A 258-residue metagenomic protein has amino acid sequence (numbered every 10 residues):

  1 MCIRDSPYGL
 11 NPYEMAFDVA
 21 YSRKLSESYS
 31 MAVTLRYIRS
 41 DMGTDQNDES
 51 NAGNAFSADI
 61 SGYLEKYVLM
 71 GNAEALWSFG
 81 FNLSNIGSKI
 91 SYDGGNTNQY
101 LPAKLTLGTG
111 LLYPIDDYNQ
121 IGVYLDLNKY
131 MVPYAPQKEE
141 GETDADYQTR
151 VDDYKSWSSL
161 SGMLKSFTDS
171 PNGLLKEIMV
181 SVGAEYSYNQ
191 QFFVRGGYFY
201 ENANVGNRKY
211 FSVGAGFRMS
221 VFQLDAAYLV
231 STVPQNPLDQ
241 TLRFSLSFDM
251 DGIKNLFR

Functional and structural regions predicted by a protein language model:
R4-R258: Outer-membrane beta-barrel porins/channels
